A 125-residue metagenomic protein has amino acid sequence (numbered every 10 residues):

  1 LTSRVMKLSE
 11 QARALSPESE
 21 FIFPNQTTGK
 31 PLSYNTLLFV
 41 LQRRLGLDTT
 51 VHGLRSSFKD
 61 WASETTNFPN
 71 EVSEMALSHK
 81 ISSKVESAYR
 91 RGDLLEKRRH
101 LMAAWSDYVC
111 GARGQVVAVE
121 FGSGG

Functional and structural regions predicted by a protein language model:
L1, K59-A62, S73, Y89 (+1 more regions): Hydrophobic, well-ordered secondary-structure elements that form the walls of internal hydrophobic environments
L1-V5, Q11-P17, N25-G29, I81-K84 (+1 more regions): C-terminal secondary-structure termini that scaffold catalytic or DNA-interacting sites
Q11-M75, H79, G111, Q115: Short, basic (Lys/Arg/His-rich) helix/loop patches that form interaction surfaces in the mid-to-C-terminal regions
